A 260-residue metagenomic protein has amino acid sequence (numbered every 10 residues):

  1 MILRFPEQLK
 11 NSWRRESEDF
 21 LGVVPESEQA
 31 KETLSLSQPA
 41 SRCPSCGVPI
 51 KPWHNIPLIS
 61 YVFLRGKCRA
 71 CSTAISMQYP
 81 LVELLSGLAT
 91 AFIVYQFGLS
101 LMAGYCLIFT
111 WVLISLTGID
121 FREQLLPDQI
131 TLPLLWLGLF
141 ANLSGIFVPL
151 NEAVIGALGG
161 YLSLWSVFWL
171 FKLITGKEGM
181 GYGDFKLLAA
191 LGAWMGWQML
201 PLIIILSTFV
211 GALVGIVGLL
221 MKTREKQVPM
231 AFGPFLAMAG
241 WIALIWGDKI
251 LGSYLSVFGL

Functional and structural regions predicted by a protein language model:
M1-Q78, F232: Membrane-proximal soluble regions of multi-pass membrane proteins
M1-R4, R65-A70, L113-E123, S166-E178 (+1 more regions): C-terminal ends of transmembrane helices
I2, A89, I93, F97 (+6 more regions): Alpha-helical membrane-inserting segments
G47-C106, G183-F185, A189-A190: Multi-pass membrane catalytic core of lipid/isoprenoid biosynthesis enzymes
M102-V210, G252-L260: Functional transmembrane core segments of multi-pass inner-membrane proteins
Y182-G183, V217-I242: Interfacial loop-to-transmembrane junctions
Q198-V228: Conserved post-catalytic alpha-helical subdomain immediately downstream of the catalytic base and nucleotide-binding
M238-L260: C-terminal domain-closing interface element
